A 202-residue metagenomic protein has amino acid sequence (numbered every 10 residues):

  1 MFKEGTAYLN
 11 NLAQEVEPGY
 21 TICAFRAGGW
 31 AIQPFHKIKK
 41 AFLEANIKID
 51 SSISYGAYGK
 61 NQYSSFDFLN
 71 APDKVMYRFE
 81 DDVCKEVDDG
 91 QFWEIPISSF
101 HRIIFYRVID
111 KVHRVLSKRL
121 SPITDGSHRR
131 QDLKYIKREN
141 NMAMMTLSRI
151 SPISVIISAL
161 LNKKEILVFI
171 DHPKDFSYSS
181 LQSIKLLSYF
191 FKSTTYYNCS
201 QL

Functional and structural regions predicted by a protein language model:
M1-G29, C84-D89, W93-I95, L160-I170: CE4/NodB-like, metal-dependent polysaccharide N-deacetylase domain that modifies extracellular/periplasmic N-acetylated
F2-N10, K39, S154-I157, L181-Y189: Generic structural signal for well-ordered alpha-helices, preferentially at hydrophobic/aromatic core positions
T6, T21, K37, T124 (+2 more regions): Residue-identity detector for threonine
L12, D67, D81, E139 (+2 more regions): Generic alpha-helical secondary structure signal
Q14, I47, S193-Y196: Short aromatic/hydrophobic-glycine micro-motifs
T21-G29, I53-Y55, D171, Y197-L202: Acidic carboxylate-rich catalytic motifs and surrounding loops in phosphoryl-/glycosyl-chemistry enzymes
A27-L161: Active-site-adjacent pocket scaffolds in enzyme catalytic domains
D88-F100, R138, I157-L202: Active-site and substrate-binding clefts of carbohydrate-active enzymes
